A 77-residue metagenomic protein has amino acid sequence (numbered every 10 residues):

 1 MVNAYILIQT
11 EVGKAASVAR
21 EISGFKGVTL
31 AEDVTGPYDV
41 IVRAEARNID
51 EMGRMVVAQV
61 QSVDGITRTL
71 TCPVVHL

Functional and structural regions predicted by a protein language model:
M1-L77: A compositional/biophysical signature of low hydrophobicity enriched in polar/charged and small residues
